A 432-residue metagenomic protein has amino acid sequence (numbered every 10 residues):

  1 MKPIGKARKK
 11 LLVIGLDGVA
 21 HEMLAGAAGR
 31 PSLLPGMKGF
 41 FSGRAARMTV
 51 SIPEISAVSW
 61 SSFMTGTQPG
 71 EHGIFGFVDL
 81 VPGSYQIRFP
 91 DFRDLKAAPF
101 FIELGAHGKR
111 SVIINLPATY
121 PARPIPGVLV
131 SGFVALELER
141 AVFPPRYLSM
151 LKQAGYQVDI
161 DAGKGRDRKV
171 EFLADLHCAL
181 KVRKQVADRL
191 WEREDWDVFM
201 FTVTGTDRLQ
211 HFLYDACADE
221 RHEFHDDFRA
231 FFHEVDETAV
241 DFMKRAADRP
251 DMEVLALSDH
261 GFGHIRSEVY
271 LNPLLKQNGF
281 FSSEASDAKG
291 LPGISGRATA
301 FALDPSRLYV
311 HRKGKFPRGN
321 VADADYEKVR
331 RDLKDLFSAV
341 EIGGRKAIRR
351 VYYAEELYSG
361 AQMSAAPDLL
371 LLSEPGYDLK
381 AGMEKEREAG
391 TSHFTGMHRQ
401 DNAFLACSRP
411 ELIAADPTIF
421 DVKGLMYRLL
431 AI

Functional and structural regions predicted by a protein language model:
K2-A7, H21-M23, G43, I55 (+4 more regions): Secreted, luminal/periplasmic, and some membrane-associated catalytic domains that remodel anionic oxygen-ester
I4-G5, A174-F199, L209-L255, Y326-E341: A long, amphipathic alpha-helix that forms part of the scaffold/cap immediately adjacent to metal-dependent active
A7-L24, F40, F63, L104 (+8 more regions): Beta-strand elements within well-structured catalytic alpha/beta cores of enzymes that handle phosphate/sulfate esters
R8, H21-E194, V422: Active-site-proximal alpha/beta segments of enzymes that process anionic O-linked groups
A27-P31, V128-V130, D215-D219, E268-Q277 (+1 more regions): Short secondary-structure boundary/capping segments
R44, L116-A118, V321-G343, Q400-I432: C-terminal accessory region downstream of the catalytic core in glycan-modifying enzymes
Y120, G205-L209, H264: Feature marks short, surface-exposed loop/turn motifs that line or immediately flank catalytic pockets and channel
L370-G424: Low-complexity, glycine/alanine/valine/leucine- and proline-rich hydrophobic stretches
